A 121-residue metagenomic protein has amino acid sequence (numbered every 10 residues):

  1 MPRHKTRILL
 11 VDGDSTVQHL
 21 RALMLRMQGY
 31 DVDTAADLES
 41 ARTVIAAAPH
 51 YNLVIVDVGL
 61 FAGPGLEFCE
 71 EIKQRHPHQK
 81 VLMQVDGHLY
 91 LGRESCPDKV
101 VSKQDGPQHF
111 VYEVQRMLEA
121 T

Functional and structural regions predicted by a protein language model:
M1-S15, A22, R42, E70 (+1 more regions): Non-catalytic signal-transmission and effector/linker regions of two-component phosphorelay proteins
R7, D31, H50-N52, K80: Structural signature of beta-strand start/N-cap positions in the alpha/beta core of ABC transporter nucleotide-binding
S15-D33: Two-component/phosphorelay signaling modules centered on CheY-like receiver
T34-L53: Acidic, metal-coordinating helix/loop segments flanking the phosphotransfer/catalytic sites of two-component signaling
A46-P49, E71-Q79: Conserved phosphotransfer cores of two-component systems
V56-I72: Conserved phosphotransfer microenvironments
E71, R93-S102, G106: As written
M83-V85: Hydrophobic/aromatic residues positioned on beta-strands within the core alpha/beta folds
